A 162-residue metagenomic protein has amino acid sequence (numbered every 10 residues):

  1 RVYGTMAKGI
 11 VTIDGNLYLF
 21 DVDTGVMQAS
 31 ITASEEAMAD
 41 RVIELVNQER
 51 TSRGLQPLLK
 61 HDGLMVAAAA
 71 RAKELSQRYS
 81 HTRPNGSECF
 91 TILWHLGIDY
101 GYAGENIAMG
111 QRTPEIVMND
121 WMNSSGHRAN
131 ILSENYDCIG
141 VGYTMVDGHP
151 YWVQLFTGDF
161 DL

Functional and structural regions predicted by a protein language model:
R1-A37: Extracellular adhesion/carbohydrate-binding repeat motifs centered on closely spaced tryptophans
I31-R78: A short alpha-helix/helix-coil micro-patch that ends at or immediately precedes a cysteine
R41-V42, N85, N123: Residue-level preference for nonpolar/small residues embedded in alpha-helices
S52-V66, Y79-C89, R128-T144: Surface-exposed patches in mature extracellular/periplasmic domains of secreted proteins
V66-E115, I131-S133: Short, surface-exposed glycine/acidic/tryptophan-bearing loops
A108-L162: Disulfide-stabilized extracellular recognition modules
